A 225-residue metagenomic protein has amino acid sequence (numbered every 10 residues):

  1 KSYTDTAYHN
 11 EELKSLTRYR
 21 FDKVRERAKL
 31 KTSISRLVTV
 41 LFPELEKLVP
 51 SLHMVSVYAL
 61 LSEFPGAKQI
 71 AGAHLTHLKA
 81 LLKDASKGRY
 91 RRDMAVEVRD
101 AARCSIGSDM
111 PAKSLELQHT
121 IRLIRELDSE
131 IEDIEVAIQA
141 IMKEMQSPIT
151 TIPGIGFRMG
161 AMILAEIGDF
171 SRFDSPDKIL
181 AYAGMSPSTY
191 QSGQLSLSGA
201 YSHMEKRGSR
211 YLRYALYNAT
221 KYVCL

Functional and structural regions predicted by a protein language model:
K1-L225: A detector of single, family-specific signature residues that are central to catalytic or substrate-handling motifs
